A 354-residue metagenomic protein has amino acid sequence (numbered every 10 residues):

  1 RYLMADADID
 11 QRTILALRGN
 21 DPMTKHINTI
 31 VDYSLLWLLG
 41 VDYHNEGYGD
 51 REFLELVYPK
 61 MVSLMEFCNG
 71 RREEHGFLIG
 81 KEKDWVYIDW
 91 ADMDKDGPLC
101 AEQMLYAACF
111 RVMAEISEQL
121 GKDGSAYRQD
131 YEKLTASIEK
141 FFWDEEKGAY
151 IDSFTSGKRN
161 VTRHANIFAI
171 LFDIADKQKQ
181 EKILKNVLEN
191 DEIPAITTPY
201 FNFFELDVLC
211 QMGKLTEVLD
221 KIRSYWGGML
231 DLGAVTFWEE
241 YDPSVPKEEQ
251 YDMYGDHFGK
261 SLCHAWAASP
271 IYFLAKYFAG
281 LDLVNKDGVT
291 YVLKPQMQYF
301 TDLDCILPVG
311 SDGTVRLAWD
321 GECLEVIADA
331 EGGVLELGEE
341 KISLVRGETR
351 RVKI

Functional and structural regions predicted by a protein language model:
R1-D6, W37-F53, M104-K122, I167-K177 (+2 more regions): Well-ordered alpha-helical scaffold segments within catalytic/enzyme domains
R1-I14, H26-N28, D32-L39, H44-E102 (+3 more regions): Active-site acid/base region of carbohydrate-active enzymes
N20, S156-R159, L188-I196, S224-L230: Solenoid-like repeat scaffolds
P22-K25, W85-G97, D152-T155, N186-I193 (+2 more regions): Short beta-alpha connecting loops at secondary-structure transitions that line or flank enzyme active sites
K25-L39, G70-F77, E139-I151, I196-Q211 (+2 more regions): Charged/polar, low-hydrophobicity segments characteristic of intrinsically disordered regions and flexible loops
H75-D89, K179-V187, W226-G228, G233-K247: Flexible glycine/proline-rich, aromatic-decorated loop/lid segments
T216-I354: Non-catalytic C-terminal accessory modules of carbohydrate-active enzymes
